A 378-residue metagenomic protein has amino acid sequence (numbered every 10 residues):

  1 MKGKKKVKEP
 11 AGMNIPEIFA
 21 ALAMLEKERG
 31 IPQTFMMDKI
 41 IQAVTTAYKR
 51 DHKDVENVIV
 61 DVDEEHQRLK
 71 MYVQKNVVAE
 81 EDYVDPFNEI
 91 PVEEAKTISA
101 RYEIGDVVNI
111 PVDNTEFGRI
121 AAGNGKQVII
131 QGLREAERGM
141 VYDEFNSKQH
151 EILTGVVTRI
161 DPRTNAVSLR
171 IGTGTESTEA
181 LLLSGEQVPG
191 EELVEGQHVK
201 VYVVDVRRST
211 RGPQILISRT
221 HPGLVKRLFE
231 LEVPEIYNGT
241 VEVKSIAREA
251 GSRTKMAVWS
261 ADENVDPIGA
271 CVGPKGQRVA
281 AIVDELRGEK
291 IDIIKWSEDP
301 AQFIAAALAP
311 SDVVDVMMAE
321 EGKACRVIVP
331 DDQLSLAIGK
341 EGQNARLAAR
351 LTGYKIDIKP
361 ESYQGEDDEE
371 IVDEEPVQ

Functional and structural regions predicted by a protein language model:
M1-Q378: RNA-contacting regions in translation and RNA-metabolism proteins, encompassing KH/S1 modules where present
